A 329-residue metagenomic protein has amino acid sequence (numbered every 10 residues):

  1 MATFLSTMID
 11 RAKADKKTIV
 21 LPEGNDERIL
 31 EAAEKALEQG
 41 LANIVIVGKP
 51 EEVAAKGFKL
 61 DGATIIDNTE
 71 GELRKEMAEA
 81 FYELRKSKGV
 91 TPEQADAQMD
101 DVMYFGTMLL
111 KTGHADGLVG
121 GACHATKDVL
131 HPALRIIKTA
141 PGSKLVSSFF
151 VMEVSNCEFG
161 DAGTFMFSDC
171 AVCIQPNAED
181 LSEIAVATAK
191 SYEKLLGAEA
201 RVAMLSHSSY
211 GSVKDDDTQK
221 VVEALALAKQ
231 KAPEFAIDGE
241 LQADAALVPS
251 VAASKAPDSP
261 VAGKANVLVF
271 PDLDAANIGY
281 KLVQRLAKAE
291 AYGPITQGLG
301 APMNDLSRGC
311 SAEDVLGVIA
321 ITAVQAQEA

Functional and structural regions predicted by a protein language model:
M1-A262, V267-A329: Anion-binding alpha/beta catalytic cores of soluble intermediary-metabolism enzymes, centered on
